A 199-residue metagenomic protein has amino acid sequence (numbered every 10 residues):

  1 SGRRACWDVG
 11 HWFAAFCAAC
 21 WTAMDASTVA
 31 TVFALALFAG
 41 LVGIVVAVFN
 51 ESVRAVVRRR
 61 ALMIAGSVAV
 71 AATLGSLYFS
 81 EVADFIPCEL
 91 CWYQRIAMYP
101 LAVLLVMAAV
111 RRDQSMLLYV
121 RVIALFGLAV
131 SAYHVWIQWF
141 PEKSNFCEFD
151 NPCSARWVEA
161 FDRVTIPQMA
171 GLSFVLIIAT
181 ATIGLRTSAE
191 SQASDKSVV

Functional and structural regions predicted by a protein language model:
S1-H11: Extreme N-terminal basic, low-complexity initiation segments that serve as generic localization/processing leaders
G10, F16-L90, M98-V199: Secretory/periplasmic and organellar redox-cofactor proteins
Q94: Cys/His-rich metal-chelating microdomains
